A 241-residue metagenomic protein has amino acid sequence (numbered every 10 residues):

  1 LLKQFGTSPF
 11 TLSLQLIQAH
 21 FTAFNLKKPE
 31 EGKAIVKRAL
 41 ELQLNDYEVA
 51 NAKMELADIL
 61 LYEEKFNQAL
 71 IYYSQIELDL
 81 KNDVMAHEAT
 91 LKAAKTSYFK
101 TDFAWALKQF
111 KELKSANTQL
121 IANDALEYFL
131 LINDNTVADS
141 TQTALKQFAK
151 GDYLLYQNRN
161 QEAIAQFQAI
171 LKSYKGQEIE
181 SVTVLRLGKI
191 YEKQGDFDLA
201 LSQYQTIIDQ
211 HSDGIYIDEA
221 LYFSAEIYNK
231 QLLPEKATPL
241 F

Functional and structural regions predicted by a protein language model:
L1-F241: Acidic, polar-rich low-complexity tracts and alpha-helical solenoid repeat scaffolds
